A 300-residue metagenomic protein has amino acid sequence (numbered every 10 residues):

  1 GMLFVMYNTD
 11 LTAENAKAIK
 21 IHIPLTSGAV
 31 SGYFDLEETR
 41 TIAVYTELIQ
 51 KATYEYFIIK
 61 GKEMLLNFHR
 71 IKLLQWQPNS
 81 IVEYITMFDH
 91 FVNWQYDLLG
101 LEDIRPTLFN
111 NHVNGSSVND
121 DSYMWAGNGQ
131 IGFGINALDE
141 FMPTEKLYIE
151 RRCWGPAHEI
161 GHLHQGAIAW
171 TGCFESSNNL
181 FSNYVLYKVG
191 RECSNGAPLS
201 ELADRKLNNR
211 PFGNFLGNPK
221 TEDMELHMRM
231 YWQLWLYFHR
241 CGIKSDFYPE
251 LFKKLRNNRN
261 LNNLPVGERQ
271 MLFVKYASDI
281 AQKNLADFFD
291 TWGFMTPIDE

Functional and structural regions predicted by a protein language model:
G1-T53, I58: Extended acidic/polar, glycine-enriched regions that form or flank non-catalytic beta-rich accessory modules
I21-I23, F88, Y231, V274: Generic hydrophobic, helix-prone segments enriched in Leu/Val/Ile
R40, I131, M295-I298: A generic structural signal for solvent-exposed, polar alpha-helical segments
Y45-R240, S245-L251: Catalytic cores of extracellular degradative/oxidative enzymes
L236-E300: Pan-zinc metallopeptidase signature
